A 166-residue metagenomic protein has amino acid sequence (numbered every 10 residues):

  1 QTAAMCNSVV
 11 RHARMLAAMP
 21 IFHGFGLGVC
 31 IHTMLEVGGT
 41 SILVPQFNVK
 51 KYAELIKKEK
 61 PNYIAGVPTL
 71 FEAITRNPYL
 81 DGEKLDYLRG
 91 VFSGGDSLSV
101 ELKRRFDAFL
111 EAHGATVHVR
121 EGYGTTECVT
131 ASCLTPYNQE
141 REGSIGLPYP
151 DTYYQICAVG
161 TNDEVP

Functional and structural regions predicted by a protein language model:
Q1-R14, F22-Y63, N77: Conserved AMP-binding/adenylation subdomain of ANL enzymes
V10, E59, E83-D86, P166: Structured loop/turn residues at beta-strand edges in well-structured enzyme cores
A13, M19, R89: Nucleotide donor/acceptor-binding cores
M19-H23, G160: AMP-binding (ANL) adenylation modules
E36, P61-G66, T75-S144, P150-Y153: Gly/Ser/Thr-rich phosphate-binding loop
V44, I145, C157: Hydrophobic residues at beta-strand termini and immediately following loops that shape nucleotide-binding pockets
N48, T69-F71, L98: Alpha-helix capping/helix-boundary segments
Q155-P166: Conserved beta-loop-beta connector loops within the AMP-binding
